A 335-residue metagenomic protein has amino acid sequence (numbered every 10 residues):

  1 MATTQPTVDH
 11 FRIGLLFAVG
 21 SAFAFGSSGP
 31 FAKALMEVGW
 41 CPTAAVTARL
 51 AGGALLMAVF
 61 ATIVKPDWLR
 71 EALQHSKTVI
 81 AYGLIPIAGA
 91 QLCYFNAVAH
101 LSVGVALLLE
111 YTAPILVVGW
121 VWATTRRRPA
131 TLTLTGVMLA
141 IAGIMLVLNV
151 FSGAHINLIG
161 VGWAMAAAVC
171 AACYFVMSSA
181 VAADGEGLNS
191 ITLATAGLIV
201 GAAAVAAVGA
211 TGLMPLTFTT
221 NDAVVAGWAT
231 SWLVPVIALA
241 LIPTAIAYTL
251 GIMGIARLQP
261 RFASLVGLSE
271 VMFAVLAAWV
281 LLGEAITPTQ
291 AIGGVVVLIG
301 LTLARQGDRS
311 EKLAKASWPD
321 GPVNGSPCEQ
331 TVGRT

Functional and structural regions predicted by a protein language model:
M1-G20, A54-Y82, A123-T135, S152-I159 (+4 more regions): Membrane-interface interhelical linkers
L16, G20, T47-G52, K77 (+10 more regions): Hydrophobic residues within alpha-helical transmembrane segments of multi-pass solute transporters/permease subunits
G20-S27, F31, F60, I80-N96 (+6 more regions): Hydrophobic alpha-helical transmembrane segments of multi-pass membrane transport proteins, especially secondary
A24-G39, G52, Q91-L101, L109 (+5 more regions): Juxtamembrane C-cap of transmembrane helices in multi-pass membrane transport proteins
A32, E37-G89, L116-W120, C170-M177 (+3 more regions): Transmembrane alpha-helices of multi-pass small-molecule transport proteins
A44-L55, Q91-R128, A167, P260-W279: Specific alpha-helical transmembrane segments that line the substrate/conduction pathway and gating interfaces
M57, W120, P129-V150, A168-A171 (+1 more regions): Hydrophobic transmembrane alpha-helices of multi-pass small-molecule transport proteins
N96-H100, R126, N149-L158, G283: Membrane-interface helix caps and helix-loop-helix hairpins in membrane proteins
